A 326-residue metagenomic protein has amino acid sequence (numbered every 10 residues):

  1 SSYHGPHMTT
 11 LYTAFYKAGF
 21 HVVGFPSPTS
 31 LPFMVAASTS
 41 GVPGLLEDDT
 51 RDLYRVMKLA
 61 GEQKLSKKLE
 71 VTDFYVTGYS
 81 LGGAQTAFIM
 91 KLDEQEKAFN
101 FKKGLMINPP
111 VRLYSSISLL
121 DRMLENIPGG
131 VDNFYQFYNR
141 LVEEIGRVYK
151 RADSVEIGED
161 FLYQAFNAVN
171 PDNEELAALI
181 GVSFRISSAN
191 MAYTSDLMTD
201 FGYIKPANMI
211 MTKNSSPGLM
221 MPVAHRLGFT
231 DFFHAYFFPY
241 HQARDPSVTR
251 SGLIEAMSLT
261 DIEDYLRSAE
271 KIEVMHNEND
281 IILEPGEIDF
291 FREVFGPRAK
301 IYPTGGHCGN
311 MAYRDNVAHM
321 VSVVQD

Functional and structural regions predicted by a protein language model:
S1-A36, P285: Short, surface-exposed "cap/lid" segments of acyl-processing enzymes
V42-S66: Alpha/beta-hydrolase active-site loop
T77-T86: Gly/Ala-rich beta-loop-alpha elbow adjacent to hydrolase catalytic centers
L92-S216: Alpha/beta-hydrolase-fold enzymes
I254, I281-E287: Conserved alpha/beta-hydrolase "acid-adjacent" motif
S268, E273-H276, D280: Short beta-strand/loop motif that positions the catalytic acidic residue of the alpha/beta-hydrolase fold
E278-L283, C308: Acidic catalytic loop of the alpha/beta-hydrolase fold
Y302-A318: Catalytic histidine-centered segment of alpha/beta-hydrolase-like enzymes
